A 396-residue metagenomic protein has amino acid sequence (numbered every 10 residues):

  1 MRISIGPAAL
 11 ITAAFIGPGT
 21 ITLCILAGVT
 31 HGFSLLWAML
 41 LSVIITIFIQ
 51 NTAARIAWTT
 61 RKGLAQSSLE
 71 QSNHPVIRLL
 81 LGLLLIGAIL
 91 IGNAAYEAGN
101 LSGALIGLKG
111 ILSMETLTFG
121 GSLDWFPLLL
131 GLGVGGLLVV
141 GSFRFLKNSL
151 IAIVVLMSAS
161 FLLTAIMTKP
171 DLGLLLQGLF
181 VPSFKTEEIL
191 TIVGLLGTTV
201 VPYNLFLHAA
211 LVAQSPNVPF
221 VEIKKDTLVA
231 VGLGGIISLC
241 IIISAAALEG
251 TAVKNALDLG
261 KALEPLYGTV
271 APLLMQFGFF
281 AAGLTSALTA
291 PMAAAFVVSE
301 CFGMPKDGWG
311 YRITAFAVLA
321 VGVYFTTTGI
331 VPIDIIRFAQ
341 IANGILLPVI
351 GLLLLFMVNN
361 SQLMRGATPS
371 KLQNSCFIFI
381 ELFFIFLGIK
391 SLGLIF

Functional and structural regions predicted by a protein language model:
M1-I21, L80, T191-I192, N217-V218 (+1 more regions): Membrane-interface "cap" regions at the ends of multi-pass membrane proteins
I11, A38-S72, L85-A95, A245: Juxtamembrane transmembrane-helix boundary signature
C24-L26, T52-I77, L108, L112 (+2 more regions): Flexible loop linkers connecting adjacent transmembrane helices in multi-pass alpha-helical membrane transporters
L26-N51, I77, L81: Extracellular loop-to-transmembrane helix junctions
T46, Q50, A54, V76-V139 (+2 more regions): Helix-loop-helix module between adjacent transmembrane segments
F48-T59, V212-A213, G232-L259: Extracellular/periplasmic helix-exit of transmembrane alpha-helices
L83-I86, I111-V139, L156-L162, K306-Y324 (+1 more regions): Transmembrane alpha-helical segments of multi-pass small-molecule transport proteins
V154-F180, I189-A210, L353-Q362, L387-F396: Hydrophobic alpha-helical segments and their helix-loop junctions in multi-pass secondary transporters
